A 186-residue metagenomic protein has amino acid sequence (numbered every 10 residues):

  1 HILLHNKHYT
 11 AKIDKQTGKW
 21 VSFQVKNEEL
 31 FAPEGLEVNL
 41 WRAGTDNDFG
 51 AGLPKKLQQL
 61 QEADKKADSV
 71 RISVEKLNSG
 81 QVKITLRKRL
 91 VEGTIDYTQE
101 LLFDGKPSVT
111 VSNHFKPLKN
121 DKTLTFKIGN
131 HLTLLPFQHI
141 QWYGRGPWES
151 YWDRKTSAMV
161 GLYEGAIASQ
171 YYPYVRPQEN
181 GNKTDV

Functional and structural regions predicted by a protein language model:
I2-V186: Beta-strand/loop-rich accessory regions of lumenal/periplasmic or secreted enzymes, predominantly carbohydrate-active
